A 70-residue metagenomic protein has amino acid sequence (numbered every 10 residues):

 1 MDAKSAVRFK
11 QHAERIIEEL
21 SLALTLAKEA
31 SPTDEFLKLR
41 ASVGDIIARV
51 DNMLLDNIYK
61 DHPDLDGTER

Functional and structural regions predicted by a protein language model:
M1, G67-R70: Short intrinsically disordered terminal tails
M1-T33, L37: N-terminal acidic leader/helix
H12, P32-G67: Short, charge-rich amphipathic interface segments used for partner binding and complex assembly
